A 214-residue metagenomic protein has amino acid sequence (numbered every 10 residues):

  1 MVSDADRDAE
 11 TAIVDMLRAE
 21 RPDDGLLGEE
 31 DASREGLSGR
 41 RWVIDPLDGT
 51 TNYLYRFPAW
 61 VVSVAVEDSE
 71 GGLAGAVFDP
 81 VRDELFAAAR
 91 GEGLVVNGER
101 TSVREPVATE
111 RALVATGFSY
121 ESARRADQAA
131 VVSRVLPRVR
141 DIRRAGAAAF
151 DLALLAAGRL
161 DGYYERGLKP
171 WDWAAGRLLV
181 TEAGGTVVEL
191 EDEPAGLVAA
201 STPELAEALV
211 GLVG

Functional and structural regions predicted by a protein language model:
M1-L47, L205-G214: N-terminal subdomain of lithium-sensitive/metallo-dependent phosphomonoesterases centered on the IMPase/IPPase/PAP
D6, L17, T50, D79 (+5 more regions): Residue-level signal for inorganic ion chemistry
G25, A74, L113, D161-G162: Short, Asp-centered acidic motifs that coordinate Mg2+ and/or phosphate in catalytic or ligand-binding sites
E29, A145-A147, L190: Conserved beta-strand termini and adjacent loop/short-helix elements that scaffold enzyme active sites in alpha/beta
G36-R40, T109, A156-R159: A short, glycine/Asx- and small/polar-enriched loop/turn that sits immediately N-terminal to a beta-strand
R41-V81: Glycine-rich active-site/cofactor-binding loop and its immediate structural neighborhood
A65-L152, A199-G214: Acidic beta-strand-loop-alpha-helix segment within the catalytic core of divalent metal-dependent phosphate-processing
A130-P137, F150-G214: Oxyanion/phosphate-interacting regions
